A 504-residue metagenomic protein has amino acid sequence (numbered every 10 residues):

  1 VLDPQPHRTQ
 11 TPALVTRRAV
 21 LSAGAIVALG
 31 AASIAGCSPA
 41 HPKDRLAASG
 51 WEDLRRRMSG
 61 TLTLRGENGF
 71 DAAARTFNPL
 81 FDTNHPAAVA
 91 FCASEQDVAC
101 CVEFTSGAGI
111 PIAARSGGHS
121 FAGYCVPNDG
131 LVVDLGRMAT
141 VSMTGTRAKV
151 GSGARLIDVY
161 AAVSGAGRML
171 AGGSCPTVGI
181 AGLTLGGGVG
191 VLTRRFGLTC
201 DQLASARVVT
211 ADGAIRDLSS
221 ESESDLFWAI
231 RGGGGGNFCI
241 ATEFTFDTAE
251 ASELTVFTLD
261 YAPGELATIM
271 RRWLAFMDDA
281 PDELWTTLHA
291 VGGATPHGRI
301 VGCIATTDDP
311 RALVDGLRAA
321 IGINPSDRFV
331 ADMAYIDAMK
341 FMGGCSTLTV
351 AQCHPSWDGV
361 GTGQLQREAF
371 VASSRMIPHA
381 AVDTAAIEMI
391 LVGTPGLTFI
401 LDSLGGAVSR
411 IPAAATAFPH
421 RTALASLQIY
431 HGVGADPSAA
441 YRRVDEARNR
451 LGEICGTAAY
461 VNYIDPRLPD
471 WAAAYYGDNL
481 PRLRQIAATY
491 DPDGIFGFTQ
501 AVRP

Functional and structural regions predicted by a protein language model:
L2-P504: Soluble FAD-dependent oxygen oxidases
